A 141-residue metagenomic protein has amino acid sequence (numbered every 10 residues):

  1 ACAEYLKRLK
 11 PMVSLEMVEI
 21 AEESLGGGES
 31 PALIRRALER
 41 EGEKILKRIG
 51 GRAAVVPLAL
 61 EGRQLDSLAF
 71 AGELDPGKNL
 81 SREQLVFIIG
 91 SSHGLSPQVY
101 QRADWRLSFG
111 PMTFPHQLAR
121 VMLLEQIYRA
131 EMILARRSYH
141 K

Functional and structural regions predicted by a protein language model:
A1, A69-F70, V99, A119: Residues at alpha-helix caps and immediate loop-helix transition turns in enzyme cores, especially N- and C-cap
A1-S14, A21: Glycine-rich, flexible N-terminal cofactor/catalytic loop recognition
A3, G42, P97-Y100: Short, surface-exposed alpha-helical segments at coil->helix boundaries
S14, A21-V86: S-adenosyl-L-methionine/SAH cofactor-binding core of RNA-modifying enzymes
V18, V56, W105-L107: Hydrophobic/aromatic beta-strand patches that form the interior of the parallel beta-sheet core in alpha/beta enzyme
G90: Rossmann-fold NAD(P)-binding glycine/threonine-rich loop
P97-K141: Structured adenosyl-cofactor binding patch, chiefly the S-adenosyl-L-methionine
